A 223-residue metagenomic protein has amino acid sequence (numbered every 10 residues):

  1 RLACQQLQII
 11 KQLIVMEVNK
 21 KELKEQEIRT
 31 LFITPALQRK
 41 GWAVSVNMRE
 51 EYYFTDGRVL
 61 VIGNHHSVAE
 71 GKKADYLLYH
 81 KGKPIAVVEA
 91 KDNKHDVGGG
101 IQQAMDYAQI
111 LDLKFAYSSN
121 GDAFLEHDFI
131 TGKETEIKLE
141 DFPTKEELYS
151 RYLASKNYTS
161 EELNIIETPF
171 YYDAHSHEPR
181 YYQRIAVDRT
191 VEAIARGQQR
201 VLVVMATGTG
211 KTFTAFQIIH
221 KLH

Functional and structural regions predicted by a protein language model:
C4-H223: ATP-dependent helicase/translocase motor core
